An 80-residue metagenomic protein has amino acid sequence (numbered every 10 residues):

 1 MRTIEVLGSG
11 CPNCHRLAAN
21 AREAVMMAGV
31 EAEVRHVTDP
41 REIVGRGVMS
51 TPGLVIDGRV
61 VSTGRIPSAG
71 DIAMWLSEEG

Functional and structural regions predicted by a protein language model:
M1-V25: Local sequence-structure signature of Cys/Sec-based thiol-disulfide redox active-site neighborhoods
R2, C14, G29-A32, S77: Ubiquitin-like/PB1-type beta-grasp interaction modules and other compact soluble beta-rich domains
E5, V55, V61: Conserved beta-strand segments that form the floor/walls of ligand-binding pockets within enzyme and binding domains
P12, T38, M49, P67-G70: Residues at secondary-structure transition points
V30-E42: Thiol-based oxidoreductase modules, predominantly thioredoxin-like and allied folds used for disulfide exchange
G47-L54: Structural micro-motif
R59-G80: Non-catalytic, surface beta->alpha helical segment in thiol-disulfide oxidoreductase systems
